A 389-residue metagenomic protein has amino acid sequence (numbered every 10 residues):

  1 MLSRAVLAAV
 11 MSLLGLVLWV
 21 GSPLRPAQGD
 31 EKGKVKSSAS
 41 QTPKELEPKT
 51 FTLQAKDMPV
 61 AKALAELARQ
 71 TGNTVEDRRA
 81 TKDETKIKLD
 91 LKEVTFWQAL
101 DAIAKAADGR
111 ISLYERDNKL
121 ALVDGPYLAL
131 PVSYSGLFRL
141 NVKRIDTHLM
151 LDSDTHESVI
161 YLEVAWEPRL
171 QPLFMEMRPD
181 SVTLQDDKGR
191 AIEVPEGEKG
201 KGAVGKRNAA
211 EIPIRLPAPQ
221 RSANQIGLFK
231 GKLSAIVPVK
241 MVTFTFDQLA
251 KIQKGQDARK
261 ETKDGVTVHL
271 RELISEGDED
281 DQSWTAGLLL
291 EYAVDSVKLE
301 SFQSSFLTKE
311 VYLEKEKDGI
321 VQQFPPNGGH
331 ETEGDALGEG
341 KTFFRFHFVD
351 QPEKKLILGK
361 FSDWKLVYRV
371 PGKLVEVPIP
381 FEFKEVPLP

Functional and structural regions predicted by a protein language model:
M1-V6: N-terminal secretory signal peptides that target proteins for export/translocation
A8-G21: Bacterial N-terminal signal peptides
V10, Q41-K44, D335: Short, flexible, solvent-exposed loop/turn segments with mixed acidic/basic and small polar residues
V17, K32-G33, P352: Intrinsically disordered, low-complexity regions of eukaryotic proteins
P26-G29: Boundary at the C-terminal end of the N-terminal hydrophobic targeting segment
K32-A102, A106-D124: N-terminal export/assembly leaders
A104-D108, E115-P389: Alpha-helical, hydrophobic structural elements that either
